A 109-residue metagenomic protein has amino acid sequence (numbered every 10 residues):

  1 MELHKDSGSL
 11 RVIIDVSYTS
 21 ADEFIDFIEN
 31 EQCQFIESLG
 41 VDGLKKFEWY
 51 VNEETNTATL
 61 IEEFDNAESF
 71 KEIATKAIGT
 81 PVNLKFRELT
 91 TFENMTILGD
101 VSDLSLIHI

Functional and structural regions predicted by a protein language model:
M1-Y18: Membrane topogenic helices and adjacent juxtamembrane segments
R11-V16, K45-A77: Short, well-ordered beta-strand segments in beta-rich or mixed alpha/beta enzyme and ligand-binding folds
D15-E23, S69, R87: Short, polar/acidic, helix-capping and beta-turn segments at strand->helix junctions that line the mouths
S20-L44, I78-V82: Short amphipathic alpha-helical segments
C33-T59, R87-T90: Short, glycine- and small/hydrophobic-rich beta-strand elements in well-ordered beta-sheets
N83-T96: Conserved short beta-strand edge segments in small beta-sheet-based binding/regulatory domains
D100-D103: Short, polar loop motifs at secondary-structure junctions
I107-I109: Conserved small/polar residues in nucleotide/adenosyl-binding loops
